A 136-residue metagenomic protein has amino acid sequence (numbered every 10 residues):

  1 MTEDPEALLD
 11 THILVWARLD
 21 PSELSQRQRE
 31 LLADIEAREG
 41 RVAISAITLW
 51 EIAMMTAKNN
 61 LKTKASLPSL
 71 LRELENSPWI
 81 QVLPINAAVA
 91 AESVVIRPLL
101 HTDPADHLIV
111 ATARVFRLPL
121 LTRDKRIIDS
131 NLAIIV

Functional and structural regions predicted by a protein language model:
M1-I44, K58-E73, F116, K125-R126: Short, well-structured N-terminal submotif of metal-dependent ribonuclease cores
T2, K62-K64, P68, S77-R123: Active-site neighborhoods of divalent-metal-dependent phosphate/nucleic-acid chemistry enzymes
D20-P21, M55-K58, S77, I96 (+1 more regions): Residue-level signal for well-ordered alpha-helical positions
D34-A37, N76, V95-P98, D129: Secondary-structure boundary motif
V42, V82, L120, I134-I135: Hydrophobic beta-strand scaffold residues
I52: Phosphate/NTP-binding elements of NTP-utilizing enzymes
R126-A133: Short loop/helix-cap segments at secondary-structure boundaries that form the rim of catalytic
